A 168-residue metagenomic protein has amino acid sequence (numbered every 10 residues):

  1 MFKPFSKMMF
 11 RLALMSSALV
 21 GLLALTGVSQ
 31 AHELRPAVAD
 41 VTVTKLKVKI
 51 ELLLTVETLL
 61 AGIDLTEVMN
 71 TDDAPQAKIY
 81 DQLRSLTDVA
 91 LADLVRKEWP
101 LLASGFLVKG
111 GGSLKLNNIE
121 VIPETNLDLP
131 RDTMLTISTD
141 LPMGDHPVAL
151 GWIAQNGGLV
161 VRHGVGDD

Functional and structural regions predicted by a protein language model:
M1-M9: N-terminal secretory signal peptides that target proteins for export/translocation
S6, A18, A31-E33: Membrane-protein biogenesis/insertion across secretory and organellar systems
A13-A24: Bacterial N-terminal signal peptides
G27: Non-heme Fe(II) oxygenase metal-center motifs and adjacent flexible, charged/small-residue loops
Q30-D168: N-terminal soluble domains immediately following signal/targeting peptides that reside in extracytoplasmic
